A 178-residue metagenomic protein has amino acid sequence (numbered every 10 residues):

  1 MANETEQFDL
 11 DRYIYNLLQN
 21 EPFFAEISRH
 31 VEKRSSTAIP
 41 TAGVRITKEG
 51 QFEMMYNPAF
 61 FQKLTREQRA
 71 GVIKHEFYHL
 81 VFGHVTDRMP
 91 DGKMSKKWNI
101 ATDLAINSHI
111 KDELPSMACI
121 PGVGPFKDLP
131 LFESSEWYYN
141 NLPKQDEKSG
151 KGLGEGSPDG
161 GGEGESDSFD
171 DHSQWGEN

Functional and structural regions predicted by a protein language model:
M1-G71, F77-N178: Short, functionally important secondary-structure microenvironments
